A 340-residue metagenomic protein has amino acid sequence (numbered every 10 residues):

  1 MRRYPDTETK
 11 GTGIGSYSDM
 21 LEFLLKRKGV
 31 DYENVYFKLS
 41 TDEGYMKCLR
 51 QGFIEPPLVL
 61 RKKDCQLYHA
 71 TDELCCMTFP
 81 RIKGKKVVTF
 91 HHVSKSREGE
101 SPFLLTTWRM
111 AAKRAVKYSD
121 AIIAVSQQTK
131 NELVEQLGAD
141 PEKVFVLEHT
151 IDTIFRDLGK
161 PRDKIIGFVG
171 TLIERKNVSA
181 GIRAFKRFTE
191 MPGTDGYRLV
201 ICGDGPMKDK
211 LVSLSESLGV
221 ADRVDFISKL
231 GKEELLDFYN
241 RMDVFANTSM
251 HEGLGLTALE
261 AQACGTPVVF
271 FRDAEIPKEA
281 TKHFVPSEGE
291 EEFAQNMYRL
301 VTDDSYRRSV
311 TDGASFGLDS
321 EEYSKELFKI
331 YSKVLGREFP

Functional and structural regions predicted by a protein language model:
F103-I122: Membrane-proximal helix-turn-helix segments that form the acceptor-binding/catalytic region of lipid-linked
Q128, T150: Carbohydrate-associated surface elements
G159-K176, I182-F185: Conserved donor-binding/catalytic core segment of Leloir-type glycosyltransferases
V212-L230: Nucleotide-activated donor-binding/catalytic signature segment of Leloir-type glycosyltransferases, i.e., the conserved
L230, D237-M242: Short alpha-helical donor nucleotide-sugar binding micro-motif in glycosyltransferases
M250: Aromatic "clamp/platform" in nucleotide-sugar-dependent glycosyltransferases that forms part of the donor/acceptor
K282-E291, Y298-D304: Conserved acidic donor-binding segment of nucleotide-sugar-dependent glycosyltransferases
S305-G336: A charged, aromatic-enriched C-terminal amphipathic alpha-helix characteristic of glycosyltransferases across folds
